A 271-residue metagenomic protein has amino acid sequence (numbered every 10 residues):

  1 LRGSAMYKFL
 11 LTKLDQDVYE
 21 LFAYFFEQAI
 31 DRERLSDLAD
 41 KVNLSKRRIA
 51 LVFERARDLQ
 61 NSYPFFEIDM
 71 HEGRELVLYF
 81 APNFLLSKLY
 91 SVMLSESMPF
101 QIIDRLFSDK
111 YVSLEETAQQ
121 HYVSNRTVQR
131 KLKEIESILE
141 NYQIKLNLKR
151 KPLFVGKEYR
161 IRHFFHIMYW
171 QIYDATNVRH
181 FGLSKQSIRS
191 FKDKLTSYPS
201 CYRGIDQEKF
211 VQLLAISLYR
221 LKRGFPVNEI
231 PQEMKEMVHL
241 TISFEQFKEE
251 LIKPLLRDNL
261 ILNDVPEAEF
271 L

Functional and structural regions predicted by a protein language model:
L1-A5: Short, Lys/Arg-enriched N-terminal segments with co-localized hydrophobic residues within the first ~10-30 amino acids
M6-L271: A cross-family "folded-core" feature that marks the main globular domain of proteins
